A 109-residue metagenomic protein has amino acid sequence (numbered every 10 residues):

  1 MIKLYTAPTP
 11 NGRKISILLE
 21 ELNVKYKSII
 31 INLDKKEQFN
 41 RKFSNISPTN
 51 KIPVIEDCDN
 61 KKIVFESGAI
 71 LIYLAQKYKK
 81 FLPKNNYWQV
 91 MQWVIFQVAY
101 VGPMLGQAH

Functional and structural regions predicted by a protein language model:
M1-H109: GST-like domain detector, emphasizing the conserved glutathione-binding G-site in the N-terminal thioredoxin-like
